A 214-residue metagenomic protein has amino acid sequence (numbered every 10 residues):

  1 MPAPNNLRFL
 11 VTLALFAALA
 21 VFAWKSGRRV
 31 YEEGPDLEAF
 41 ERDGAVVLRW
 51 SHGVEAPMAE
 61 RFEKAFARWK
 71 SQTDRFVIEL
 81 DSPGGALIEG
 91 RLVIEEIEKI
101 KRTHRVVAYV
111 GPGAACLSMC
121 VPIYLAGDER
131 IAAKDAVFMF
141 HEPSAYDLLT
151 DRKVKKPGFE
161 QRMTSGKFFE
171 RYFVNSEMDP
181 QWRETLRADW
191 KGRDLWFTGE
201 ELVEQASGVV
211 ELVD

Functional and structural regions predicted by a protein language model:
R8-A23: Hydrophobic membrane-insertion alpha-helices, especially the h-region of bacterial N-terminal signal peptides
A23, E32-R61: STAS-typified acidic loop motif
E41-H52, K70-L80, L148-R152: Acidic/histidine-rich, surface-exposed loop or edge segments in extracytoplasmic proteins
V47-R49, V77-E79, V107-G111, V137-H141 (+1 more regions): Soluble periplasmic/extracytoplasmic beta-strand elements of cell-envelope proteins
Q72-E89, V106-G113: Short, glycine-/small-residue-enriched flexible loop/hinge segments at domain edges that mediate gating
E89-R105: Catalytic-core regions built around general acid/base machinery
I100-D147: Glycine-rich beta-to-alpha active-site loop
K101-H104, Y146-D214: Charged, glycine-interspersed solvent-exposed loop segments at helix/strand-loop junctions that cap or gate access
